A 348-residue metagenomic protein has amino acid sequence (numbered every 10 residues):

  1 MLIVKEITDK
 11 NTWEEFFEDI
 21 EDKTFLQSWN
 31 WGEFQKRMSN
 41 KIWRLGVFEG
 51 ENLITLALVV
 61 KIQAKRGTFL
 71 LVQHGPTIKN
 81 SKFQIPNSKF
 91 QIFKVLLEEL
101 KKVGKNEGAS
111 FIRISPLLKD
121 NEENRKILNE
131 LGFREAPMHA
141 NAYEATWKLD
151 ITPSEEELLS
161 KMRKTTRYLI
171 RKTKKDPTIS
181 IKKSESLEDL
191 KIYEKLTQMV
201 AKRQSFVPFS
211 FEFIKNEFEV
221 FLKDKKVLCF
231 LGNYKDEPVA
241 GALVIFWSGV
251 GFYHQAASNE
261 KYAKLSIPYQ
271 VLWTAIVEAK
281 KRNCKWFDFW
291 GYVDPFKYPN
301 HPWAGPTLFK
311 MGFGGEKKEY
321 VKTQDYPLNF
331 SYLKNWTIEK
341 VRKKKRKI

Functional and structural regions predicted by a protein language model:
K5-G50, L56-R66, P116-N121, F133-A140 (+2 more regions): A conserved beta-strand-loop-helix scaffold within acyl/acetyltransferase catalytic domains
E6, K10, I20, L131-E155 (+1 more regions): Active-site/acyl-donor-binding loops of N-acyltransferases
G67-N80, E107-R113: Glycine-/proline-rich flexible loop or hinge segments
Q73, R113-S115, H254, W290: A cross-family glycoside hydrolase active-site/sugar-binding cleft signature
T77-I78, L118-K119, V293-K297: Short histidine/acidic/glycine/proline-rich micro-motifs that form metal- and phosphate-coordinating active-site loops
I78-E98, L128-N129, T178-K182: Short, basic, low-complexity termini and linkers enriched in Ser/Thr/Gly/Pro that act as targeting/leader peptides
F93-T146: Non-catalytic accessory segments adjacent to catalytic cores
V95-E99, V103, N216-N329: Aromatic (often tryptophan-rich) hydrophobic motifs at membrane interfaces
